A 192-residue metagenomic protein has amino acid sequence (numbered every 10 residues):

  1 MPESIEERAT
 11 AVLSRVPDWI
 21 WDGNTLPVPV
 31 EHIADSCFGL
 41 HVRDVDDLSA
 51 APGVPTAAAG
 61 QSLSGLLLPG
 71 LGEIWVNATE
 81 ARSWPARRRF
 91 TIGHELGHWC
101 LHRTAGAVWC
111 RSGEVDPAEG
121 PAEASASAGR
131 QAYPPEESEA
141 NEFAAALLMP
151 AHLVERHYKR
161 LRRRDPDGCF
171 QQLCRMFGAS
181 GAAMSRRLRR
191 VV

Functional and structural regions predicted by a protein language model:
M1-V192: Active-site hotspot residues in diverse enzymes, especially metal/ion-binding acidic/histidine motifs
